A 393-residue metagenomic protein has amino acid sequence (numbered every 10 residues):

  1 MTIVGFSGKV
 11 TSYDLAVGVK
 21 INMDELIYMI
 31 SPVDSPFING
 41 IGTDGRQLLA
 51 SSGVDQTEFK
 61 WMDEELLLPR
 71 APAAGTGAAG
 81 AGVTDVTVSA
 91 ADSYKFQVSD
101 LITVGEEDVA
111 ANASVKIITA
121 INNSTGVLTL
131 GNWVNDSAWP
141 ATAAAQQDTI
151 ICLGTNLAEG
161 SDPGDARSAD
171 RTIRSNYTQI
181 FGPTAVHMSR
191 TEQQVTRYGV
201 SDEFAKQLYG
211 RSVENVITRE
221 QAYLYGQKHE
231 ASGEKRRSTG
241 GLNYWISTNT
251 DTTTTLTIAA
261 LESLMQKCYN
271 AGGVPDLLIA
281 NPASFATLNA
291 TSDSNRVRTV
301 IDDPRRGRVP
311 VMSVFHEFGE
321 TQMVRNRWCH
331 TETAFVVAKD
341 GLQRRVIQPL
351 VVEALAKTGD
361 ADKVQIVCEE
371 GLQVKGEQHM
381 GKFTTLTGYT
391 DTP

Functional and structural regions predicted by a protein language model:
M1-P393: Flexible, glycine/threonine- and acidic-rich loop/arm segments that mediate assembly and lattice contacts in viral
